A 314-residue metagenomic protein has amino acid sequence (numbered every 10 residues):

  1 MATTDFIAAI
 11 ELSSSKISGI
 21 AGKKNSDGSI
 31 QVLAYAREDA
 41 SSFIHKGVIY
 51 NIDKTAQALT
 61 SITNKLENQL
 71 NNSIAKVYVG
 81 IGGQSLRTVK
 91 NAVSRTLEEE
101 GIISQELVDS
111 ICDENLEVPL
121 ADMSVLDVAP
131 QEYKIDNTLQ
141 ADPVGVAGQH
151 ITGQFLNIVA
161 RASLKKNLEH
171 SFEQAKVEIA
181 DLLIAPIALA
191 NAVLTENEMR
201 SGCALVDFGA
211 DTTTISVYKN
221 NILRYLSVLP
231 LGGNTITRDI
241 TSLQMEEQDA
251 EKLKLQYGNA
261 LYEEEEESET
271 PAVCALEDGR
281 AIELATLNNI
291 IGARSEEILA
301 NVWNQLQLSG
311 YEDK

Functional and structural regions predicted by a protein language model:
M1-K16, I20-A204, I222-R224, G233 (+3 more regions): Nucleotide/phosphate-binding catalytic cleft detector across ATP-hydrolyzing and phosphate-transferring enzymes
S201-S242: Glycine-rich phosphate-binding loop of actin/hexokinase-like ATP-binding domains
A250-L253: Small-residue helix-packing motif on alpha-helices
R294-W303: A general structural motif
